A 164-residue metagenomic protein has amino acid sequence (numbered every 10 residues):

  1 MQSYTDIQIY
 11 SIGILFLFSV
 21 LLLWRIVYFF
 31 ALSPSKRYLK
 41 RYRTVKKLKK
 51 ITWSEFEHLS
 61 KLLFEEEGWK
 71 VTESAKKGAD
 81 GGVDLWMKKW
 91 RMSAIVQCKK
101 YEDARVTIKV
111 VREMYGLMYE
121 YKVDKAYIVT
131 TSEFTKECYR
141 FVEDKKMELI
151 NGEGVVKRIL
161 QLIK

Functional and structural regions predicted by a protein language model:
M1-K164: Mixed-charge (Asp/Glu-Lys/Arg
